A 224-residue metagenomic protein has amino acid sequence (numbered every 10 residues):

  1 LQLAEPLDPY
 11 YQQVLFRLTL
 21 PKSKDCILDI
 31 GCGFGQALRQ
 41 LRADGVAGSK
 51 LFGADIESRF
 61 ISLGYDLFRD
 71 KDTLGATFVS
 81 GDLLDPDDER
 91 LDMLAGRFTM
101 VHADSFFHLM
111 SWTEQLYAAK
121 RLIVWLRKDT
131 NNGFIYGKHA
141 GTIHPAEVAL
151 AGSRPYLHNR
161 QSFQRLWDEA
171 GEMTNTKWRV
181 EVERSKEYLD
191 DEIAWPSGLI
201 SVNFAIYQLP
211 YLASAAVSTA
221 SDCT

Functional and structural regions predicted by a protein language model:
L1-D92, Q115, R121-V124, D129-T224: Class I (Rossmann-like) S-adenosyl-L-methionine-dependent methyltransferase catalytic domain, capturing the SAM-binding
G96-E114: A short SAM/SAH-binding and catalytic strip from SAM-dependent methyltransferases
